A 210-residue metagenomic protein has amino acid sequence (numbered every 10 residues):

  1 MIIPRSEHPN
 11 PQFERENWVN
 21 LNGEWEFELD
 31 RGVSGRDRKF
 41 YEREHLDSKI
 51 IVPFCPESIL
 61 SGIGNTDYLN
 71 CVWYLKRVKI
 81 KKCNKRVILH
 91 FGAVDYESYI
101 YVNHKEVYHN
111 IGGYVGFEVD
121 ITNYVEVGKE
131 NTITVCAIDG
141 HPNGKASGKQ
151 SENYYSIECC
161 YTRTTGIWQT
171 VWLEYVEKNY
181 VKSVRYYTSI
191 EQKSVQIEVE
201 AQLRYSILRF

Functional and structural regions predicted by a protein language model:
M1-W18: N-terminal pre-domain segments of enzymes
E7-Q12, E26-G32, G64-V181, S206: Accessory beta-strand-rich segments of carbohydrate-active enzymes
E16-E28: Mature N-terminal segment immediately following signal peptide/propeptide cleavage in secreted/periplasmic
E28-R38, S58-S61: Short, solvent-exposed loop/turn elements at domain surfaces
R36-S48: Short Gly/aromatic-enriched secondary-structure transition segments
R38, A137, L208-F210: Short flexible loop/turn segments that cap and initiate beta-strands
V102, K193-F210: Beta-strand-rich binding/interaction modules
V184-I190: Short beta-strand segments of immunoglobulin-like
